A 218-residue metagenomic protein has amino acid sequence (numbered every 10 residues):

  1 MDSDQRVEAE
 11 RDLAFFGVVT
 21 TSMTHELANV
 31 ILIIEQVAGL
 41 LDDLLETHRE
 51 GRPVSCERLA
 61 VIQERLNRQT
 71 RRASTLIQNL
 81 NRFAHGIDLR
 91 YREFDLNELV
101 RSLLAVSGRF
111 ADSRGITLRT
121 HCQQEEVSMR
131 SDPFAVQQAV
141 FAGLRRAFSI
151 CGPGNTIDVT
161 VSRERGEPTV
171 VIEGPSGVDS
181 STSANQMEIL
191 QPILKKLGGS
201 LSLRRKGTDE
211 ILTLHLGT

Functional and structural regions predicted by a protein language model:
M1-F15: Conserved signal-transmission helix
D4-E8, L27-R71, Y91: Histidine phosphotransfer helical core of two-component systems
H48, I62-Q63, I77-R92, Q124 (+1 more regions): Flexible helix-coil linker/loop segments in the cytosolic histidine kinase module, especially at subdomain junctions
A84-G86, S107-T117: A short helix-and-adjacent loop within the catalytic ATP-binding
T117-V127, E164: Conserved catalytic submotifs in the C-terminal HATPase_c
G154-V171: Short beta-strand/loop element within the Bergerat-fold HATPase_c
G166-P192: Glycine-rich/acidic phosphate-handling loop/turn and adjacent ATP-lid/helix of nucleotide-binding kinase/ATPase domains
